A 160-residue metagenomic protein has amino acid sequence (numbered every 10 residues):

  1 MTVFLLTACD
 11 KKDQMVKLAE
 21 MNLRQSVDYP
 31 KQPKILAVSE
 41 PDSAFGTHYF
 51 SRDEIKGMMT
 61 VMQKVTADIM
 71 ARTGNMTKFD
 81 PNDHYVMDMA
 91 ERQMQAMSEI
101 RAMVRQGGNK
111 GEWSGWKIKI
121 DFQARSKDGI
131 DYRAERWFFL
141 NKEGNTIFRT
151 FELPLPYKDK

Functional and structural regions predicted by a protein language model:
M1-T7: Sec-dependent bacterial lipoprotein signal peptides
C9-K160: Cystatin/cathelin-like cysteine-protease inhibitor module
